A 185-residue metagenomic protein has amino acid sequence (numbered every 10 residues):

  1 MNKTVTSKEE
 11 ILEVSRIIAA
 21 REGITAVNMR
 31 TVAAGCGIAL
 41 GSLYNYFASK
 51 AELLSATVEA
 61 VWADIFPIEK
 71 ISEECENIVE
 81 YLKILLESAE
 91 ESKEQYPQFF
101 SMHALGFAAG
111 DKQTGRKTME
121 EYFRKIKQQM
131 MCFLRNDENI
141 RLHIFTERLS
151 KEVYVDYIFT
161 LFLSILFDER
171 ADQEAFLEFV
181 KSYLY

Functional and structural regions predicted by a protein language model:
M1-T6, I144: N-terminal intrinsically disordered/low-complexity leader segments
E10, V14, I18-E52, A56: Helix-turn-helix
V14, I18, D64, S88 (+2 more regions): Amphipathic alpha-helical interface segments
A56, K70-Q95, K151-V155: Hydrophobic alpha-helical connector segments
E59-F66: Short, basic, alpha-helical segments at the C-terminal edge of helix-turn-helix-like DNA-binding modules
V79-L105, S164-A171: Helical hydrophobic small-molecule/effector-binding pocket
L86-E94, M102-G110, F133-L134, E178-L184: Helix-loop "lid/cap" segments that line or gate small-molecule binding pockets
E94-Q95, M102, K112-I140, R148-E152 (+1 more regions): Amphipathic alpha-helical packing segments from all-alpha helical-bundle domains
